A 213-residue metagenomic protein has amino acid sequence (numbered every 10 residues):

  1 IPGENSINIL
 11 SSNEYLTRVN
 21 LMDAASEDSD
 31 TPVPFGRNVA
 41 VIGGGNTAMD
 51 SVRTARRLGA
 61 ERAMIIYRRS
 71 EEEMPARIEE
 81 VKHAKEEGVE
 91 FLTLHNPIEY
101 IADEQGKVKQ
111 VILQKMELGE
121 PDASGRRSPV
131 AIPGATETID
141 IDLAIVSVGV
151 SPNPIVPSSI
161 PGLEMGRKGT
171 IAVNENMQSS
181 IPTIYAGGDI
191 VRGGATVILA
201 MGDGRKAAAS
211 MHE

Functional and structural regions predicted by a protein language model:
N5-G36, P121-G194: FAD-site-proximal beta/loop scaffold in flavoenzymes
L10, E90-L92, I112: General small-molecule cofactor/ligand-binding pocket signal
A24-A60: Rossmann-like NAD(P)H-binding beta-loop-alpha module
G44, Y67-S70, D189: Cofactor-binding loop segments of dinucleotide-utilizing enzymes, especially the Rossmann-like FAD- and NAD(P)+-binding
S51, I190-H212: A conserved FAD-binding loop/helix module that cradles the flavin
V52-E99: Rossmann-like dinucleotide-binding cores of NAD(P)H-dependent redox enzymes
L94-K107, K115-G119: A conserved short coil-to-beta-strand element within the FAD-binding core of flavoproteins
